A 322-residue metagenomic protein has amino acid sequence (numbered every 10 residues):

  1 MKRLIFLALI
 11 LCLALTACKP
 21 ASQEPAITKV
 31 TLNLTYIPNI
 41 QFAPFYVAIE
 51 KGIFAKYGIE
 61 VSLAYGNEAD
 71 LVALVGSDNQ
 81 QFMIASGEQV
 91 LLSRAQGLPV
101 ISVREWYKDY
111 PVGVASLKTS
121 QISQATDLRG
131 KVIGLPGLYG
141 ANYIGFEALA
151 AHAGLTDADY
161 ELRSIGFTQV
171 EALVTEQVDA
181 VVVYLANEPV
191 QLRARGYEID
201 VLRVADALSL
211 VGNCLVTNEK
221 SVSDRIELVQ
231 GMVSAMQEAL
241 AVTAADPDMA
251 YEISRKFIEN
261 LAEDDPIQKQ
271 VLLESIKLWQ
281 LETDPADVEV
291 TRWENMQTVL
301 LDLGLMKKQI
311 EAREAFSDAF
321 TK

Functional and structural regions predicted by a protein language model:
K2-A8: Sec-dependent signal peptide recognition, specifically the positively charged N-region followed immediately by
A14-A17: C-terminal motif of bacterial Sec signal peptides marking the signal peptidase cleavage site
K19-A21: Bacterial signal peptide processing site
E24-T156, E161-I165, V170-T175, D179-A186 (+2 more regions): Short, glycine-/small- and polar/acidic-enriched structural segments that line small-molecule recognition paths
E88-Q89, T168-N260: Pocket-lining segment of extracytoplasmic ligand-binding domains
S223-L305: Secondary-structure end/capping motifs
M296-T298, D302-K322: Hinge/cleft segment of the Venus flytrap/periplasmic-binding protein
